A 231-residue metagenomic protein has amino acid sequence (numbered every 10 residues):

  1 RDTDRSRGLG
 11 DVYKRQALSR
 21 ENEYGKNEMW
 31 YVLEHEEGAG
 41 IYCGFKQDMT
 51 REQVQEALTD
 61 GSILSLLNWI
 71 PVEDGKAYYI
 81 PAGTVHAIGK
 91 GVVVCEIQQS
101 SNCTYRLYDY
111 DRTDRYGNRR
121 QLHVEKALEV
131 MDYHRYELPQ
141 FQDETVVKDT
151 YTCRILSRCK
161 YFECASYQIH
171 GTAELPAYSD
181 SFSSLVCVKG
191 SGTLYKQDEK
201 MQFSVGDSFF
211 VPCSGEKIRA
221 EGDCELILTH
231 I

Functional and structural regions predicted by a protein language model:
D2-Y13: Single conserved hydrophobic/aromatic residue that forms the stacking wall/gate of nucleotide- or nucleobase-binding
K14, E23-G25, H35-G38, T84-C103 (+1 more regions): Ligand-binding loop in jelly-roll beta-barrel domains
G25-T50, V54, I169-Q197: Glycine- and acidic-residue-biased ligand/ion/polar-headgroup-sensing regions
L58-Y105: Loop-centered beta-sheet repeat module
L67-Y79, Q197-G215: Short acidic-glycine-tyrosine-enriched beta hairpin
P81-G83, G91, H170-T172, D180 (+4 more regions): Tight coil/turn sites that cap or link beta-strands
Y105-P176: C-terminal amphipathic alpha-helical segment
